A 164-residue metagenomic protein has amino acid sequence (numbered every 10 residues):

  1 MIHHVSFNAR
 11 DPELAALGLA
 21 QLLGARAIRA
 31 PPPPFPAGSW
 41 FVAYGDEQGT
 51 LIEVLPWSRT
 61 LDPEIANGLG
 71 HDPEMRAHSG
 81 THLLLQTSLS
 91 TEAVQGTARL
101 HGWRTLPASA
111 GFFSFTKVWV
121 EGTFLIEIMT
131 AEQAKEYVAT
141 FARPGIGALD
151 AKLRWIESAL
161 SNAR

Functional and structural regions predicted by a protein language model:
M1, Q48-T50, S79-T81, S114 (+1 more regions): Residues that flank catalytic or metal-binding motifs in active/ligand-binding sites
I2-R10, I65-Q95, T116-W119: Vicinal oxygen chelate
F7-S58, G96, W103-F113, R143-I146 (+1 more regions): Core segments of cupin and vicinal oxygen chelate
D11, S58, T87-L89, V120-G122 (+1 more regions): Non-catalytic surface loops within mature trypsin-like serine protease
V54-E64, I128-Q133: Amphipathic N-proximal alpha-helical interface segments
P73-Q86, T130-V138, A151-R164: Short secondary-structure transition/capping segments
L106-A139: A contiguous, mid-protein "functional segment" used to position or interact with cofactors/ions or partner subunits
